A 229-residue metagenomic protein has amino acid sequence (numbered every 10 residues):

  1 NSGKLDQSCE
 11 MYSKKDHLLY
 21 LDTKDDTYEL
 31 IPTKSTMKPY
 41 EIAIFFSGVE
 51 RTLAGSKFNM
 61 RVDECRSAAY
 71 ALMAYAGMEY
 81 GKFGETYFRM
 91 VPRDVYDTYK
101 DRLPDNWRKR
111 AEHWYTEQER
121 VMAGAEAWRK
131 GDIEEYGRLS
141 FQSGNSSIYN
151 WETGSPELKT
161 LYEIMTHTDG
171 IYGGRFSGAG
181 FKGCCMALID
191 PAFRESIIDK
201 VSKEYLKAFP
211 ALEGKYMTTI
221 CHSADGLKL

Functional and structural regions predicted by a protein language model:
N1-E10, R175-M186: Conserved phosphate/anionic-ligand binding catalytic regions in large, soluble enzymes, centered on
C9-R175, L188-L229: C-terminal nucleotide
